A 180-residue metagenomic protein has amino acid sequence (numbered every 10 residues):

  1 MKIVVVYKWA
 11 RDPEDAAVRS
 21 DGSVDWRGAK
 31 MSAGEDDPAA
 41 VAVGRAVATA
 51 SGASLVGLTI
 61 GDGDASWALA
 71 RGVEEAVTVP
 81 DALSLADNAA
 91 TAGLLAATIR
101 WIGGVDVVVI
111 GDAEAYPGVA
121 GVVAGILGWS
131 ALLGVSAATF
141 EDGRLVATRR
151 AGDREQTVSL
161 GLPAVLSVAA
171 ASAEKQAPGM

Functional and structural regions predicted by a protein language model:
M1-M180: N-terminal glycine-rich FAD/FM-binding segment characteristic of electron-transfer flavoproteins
